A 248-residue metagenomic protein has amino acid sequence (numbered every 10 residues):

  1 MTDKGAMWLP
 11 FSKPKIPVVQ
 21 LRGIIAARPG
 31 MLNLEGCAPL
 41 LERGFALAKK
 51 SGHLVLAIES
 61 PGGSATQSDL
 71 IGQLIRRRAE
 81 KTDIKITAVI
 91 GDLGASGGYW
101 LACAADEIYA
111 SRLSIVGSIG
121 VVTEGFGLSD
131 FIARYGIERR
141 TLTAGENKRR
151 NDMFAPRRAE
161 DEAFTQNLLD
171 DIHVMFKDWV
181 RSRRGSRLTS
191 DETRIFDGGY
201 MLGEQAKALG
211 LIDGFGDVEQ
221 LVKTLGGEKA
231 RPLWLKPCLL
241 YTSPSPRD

Functional and structural regions predicted by a protein language model:
M1-S111, V121-R247: N-terminal organellar transit peptides
